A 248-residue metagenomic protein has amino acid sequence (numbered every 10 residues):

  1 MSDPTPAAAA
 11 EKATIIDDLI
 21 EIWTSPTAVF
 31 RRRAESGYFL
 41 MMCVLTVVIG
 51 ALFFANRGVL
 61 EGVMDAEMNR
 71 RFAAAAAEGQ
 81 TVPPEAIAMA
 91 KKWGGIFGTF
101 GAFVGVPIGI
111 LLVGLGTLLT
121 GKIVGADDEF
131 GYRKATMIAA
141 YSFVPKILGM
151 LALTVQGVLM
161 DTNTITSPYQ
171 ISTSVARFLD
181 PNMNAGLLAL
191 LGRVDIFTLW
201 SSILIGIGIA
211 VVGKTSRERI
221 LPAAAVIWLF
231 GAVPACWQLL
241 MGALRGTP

Functional and structural regions predicted by a protein language model:
M1, A88-W93, R177-P181: Short hydrophobic/aromatic-rich motifs at helix boundaries and adjacent loops
M1-A13: Low-complexity, intrinsically disordered extramembrane tails and loops of integral membrane proteins
A9, I16-D17, I110, L199: A generic helix-loop boundary/linker signal
A10-A13, I20, A126, V211: Short N-terminal micro-motifs specific to bacterial/archaeal maturation and metal-cluster initiation sites
K12-A34, W237, M241: Membrane-interacting alpha-helical segments
I15, A28-L148: Selected alpha-helical membrane-embedding segments in polytopic membrane proteins
S25, I110-G125, T154, L199-V212: Membrane-cytosol interface at the C-terminal ends of transmembrane alpha helices in small multi-pass membrane proteins
R133-P248: Hydrophobic alpha-helical transmembrane segments and adjacent short intramembrane/lumenal linkers of inner/organellar
